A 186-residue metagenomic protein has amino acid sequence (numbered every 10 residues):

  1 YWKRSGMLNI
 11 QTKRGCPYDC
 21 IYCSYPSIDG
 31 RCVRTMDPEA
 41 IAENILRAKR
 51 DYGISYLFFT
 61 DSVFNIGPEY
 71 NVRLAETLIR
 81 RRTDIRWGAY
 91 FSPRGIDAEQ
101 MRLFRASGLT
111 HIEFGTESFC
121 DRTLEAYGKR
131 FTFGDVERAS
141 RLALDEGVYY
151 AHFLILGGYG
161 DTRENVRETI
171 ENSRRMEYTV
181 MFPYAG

Functional and structural regions predicted by a protein language model:
Y1-A151, L156, E171: Radical SAM [4Fe-4S] cluster-binding motif and immediate context
I66, M176-T179: Phosphate/oxyanion-binding loops and surfaces in catalytic or ligand/nucleic-acid-binding neighborhoods
Q100-M101, Y159-R175: Catalytic cores of alpha/beta
V180-G186: Glycine-rich phosphate-binding active-site loops on the catalytic face of alpha/beta enzymes
